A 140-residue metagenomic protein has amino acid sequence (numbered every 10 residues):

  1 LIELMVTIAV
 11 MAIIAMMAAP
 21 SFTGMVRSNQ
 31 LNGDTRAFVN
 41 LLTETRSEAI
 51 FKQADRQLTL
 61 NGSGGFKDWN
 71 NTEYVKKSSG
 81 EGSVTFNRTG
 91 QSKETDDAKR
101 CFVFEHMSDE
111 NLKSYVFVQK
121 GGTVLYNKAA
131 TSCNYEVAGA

Functional and structural regions predicted by a protein language model:
L1-F22: N-terminal single-pass transmembrane signal-anchor helix
M17-S47, F51, D55-A140: N-terminal helix-rich module
